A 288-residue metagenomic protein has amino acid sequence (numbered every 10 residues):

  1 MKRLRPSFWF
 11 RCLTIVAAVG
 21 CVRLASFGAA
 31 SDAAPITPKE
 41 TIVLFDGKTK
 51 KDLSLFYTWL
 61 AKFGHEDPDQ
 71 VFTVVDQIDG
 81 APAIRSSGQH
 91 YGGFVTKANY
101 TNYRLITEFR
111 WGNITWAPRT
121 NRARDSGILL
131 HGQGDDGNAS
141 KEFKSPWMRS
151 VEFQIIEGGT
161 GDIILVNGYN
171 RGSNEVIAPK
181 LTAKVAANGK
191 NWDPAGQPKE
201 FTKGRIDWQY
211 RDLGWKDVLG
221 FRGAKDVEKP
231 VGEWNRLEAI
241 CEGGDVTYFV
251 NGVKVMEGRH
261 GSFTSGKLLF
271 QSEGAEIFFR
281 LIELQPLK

Functional and structural regions predicted by a protein language model:
K2-T14: Bacterial N-terminal signal peptides that target proteins for export
R5, A17-A18, A239: Intrinsically disordered, low-complexity repeat segments enriched in small/polar residues
R11-R23: Bacterial N-terminal signal peptides
F27-K288: Carbohydrate-interacting regions of secretory-pathway proteins
